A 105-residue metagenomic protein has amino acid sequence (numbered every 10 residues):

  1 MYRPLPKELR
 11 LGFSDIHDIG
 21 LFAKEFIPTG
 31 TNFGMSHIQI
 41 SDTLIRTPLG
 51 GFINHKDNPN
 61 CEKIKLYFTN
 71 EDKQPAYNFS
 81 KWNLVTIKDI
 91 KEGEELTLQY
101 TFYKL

Functional and structural regions predicted by a protein language model:
M1-L105: Conserved catalytic SET/PR domain of SAM-dependent protein methyltransferases, capturing the structural core that binds
